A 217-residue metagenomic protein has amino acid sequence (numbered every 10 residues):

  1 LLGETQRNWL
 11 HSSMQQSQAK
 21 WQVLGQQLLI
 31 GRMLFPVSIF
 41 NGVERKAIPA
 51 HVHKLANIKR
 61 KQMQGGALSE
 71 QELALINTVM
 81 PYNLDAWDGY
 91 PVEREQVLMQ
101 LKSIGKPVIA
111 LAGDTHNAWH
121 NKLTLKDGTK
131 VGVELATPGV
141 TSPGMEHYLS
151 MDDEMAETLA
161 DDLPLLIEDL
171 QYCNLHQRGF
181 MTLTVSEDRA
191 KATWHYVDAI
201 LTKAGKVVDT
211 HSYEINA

Functional and structural regions predicted by a protein language model:
L1-A217: Metal-dependent phosphoester/phosphodiester hydrolase catalytic core
